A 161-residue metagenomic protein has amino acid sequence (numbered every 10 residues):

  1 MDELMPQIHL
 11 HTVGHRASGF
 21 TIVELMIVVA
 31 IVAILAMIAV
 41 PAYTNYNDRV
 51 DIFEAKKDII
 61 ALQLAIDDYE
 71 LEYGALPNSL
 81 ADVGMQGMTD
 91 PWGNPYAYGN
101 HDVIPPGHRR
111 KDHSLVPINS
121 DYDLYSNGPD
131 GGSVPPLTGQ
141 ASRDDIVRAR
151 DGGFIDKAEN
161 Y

Functional and structural regions predicted by a protein language model:
M1-F20, T89: N-terminal leader/signal peptides at the extreme start of proteins
D2-Q7, I104-Y161: Short, surface-exposed interaction loops/tails
R16-T44: N-terminal single-pass transmembrane signal-anchor helix
E24, D58, D90: Acidic active-site catalytic centers that drive phospho-/nucleotidyl reactions and related ester hydrolyses
A39, N47-V50, I66, Y73: Leucine-rich amphipathic alpha-helices with coiled-coil/heptad-repeat character
A42-I59: Aliphatic-rich helix starts adjacent to a transmembrane/signal segment
L64-S120: Extracellular/periplasmic head regions of type IV pilus-like filament subunits
